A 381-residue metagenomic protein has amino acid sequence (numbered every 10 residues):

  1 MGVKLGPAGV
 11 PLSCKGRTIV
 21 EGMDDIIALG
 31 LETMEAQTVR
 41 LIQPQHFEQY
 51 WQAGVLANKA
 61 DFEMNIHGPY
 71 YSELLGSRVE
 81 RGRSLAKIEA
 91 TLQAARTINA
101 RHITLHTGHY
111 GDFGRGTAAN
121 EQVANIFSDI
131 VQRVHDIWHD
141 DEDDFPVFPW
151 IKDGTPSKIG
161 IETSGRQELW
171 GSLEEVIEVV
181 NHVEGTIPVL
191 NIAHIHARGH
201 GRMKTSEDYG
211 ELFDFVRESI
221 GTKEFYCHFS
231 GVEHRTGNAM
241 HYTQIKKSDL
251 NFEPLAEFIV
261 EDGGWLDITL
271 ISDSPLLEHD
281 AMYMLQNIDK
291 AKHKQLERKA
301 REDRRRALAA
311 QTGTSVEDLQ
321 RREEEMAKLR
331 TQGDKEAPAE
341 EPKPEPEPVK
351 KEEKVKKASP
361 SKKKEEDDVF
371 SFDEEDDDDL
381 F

Functional and structural regions predicted by a protein language model:
M1-Q93, I187, E297-P338, K357-K362 (+2 more regions): N-terminal pre-domain/capping segments
V3-G9, M34-A36, M64-G68, I103-L105 (+4 more regions): Hydrophobic faces of well-ordered beta-strands that scaffold small-molecule active sites in alpha/beta enzyme cores
A8-L12, Q37-L41, P69-E73, G108-Y110 (+4 more regions): Active-site beta-loop-alpha junctions enriched in small/polar residues
G16, G114-T117, W170-L173, H196-D267: Gly/Pro-rich active-site loop or hairpin
M23-A28, Q45-N65, L92-T97, Q132-H135 (+4 more regions): Acidic (Asp/Glu)-rich catalytic clusters
K59, L75-V189: Active-site acidic/histidine proton-transfer and metal-coordination neighborhood in alpha/beta enzyme cores
E278-H293: C-terminal helical cap(s) of enzyme catalytic domains, especially alpha/beta-barrels
E341, E345-K363: Intrinsically disordered, polybasic Lys/Arg-rich low-complexity tracts
